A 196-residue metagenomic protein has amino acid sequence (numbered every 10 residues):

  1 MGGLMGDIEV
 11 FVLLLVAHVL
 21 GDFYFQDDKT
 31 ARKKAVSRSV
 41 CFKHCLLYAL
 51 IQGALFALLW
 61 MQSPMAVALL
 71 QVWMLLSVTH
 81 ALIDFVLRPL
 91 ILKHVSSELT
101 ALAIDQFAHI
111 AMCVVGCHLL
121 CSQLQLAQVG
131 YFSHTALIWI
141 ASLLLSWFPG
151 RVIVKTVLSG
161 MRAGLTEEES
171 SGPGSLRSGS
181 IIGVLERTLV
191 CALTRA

Functional and structural regions predicted by a protein language model:
M1-V12, G53-Q71, C117-I138, R195: Helix-coil boundary and interhelical linker segments in multi-pass alpha-helical membrane proteins
G2-L4, E9-A31, F42: Hydrophobic, proline/glycine-rich low-complexity stretches
G6, A17, I51-L59, A68-V72 (+4 more regions): Replace "Mg2+/Mn2+-dependent" with "divalent metal-dependent
L13, A17-H18, L75-L76, H80 (+3 more regions): Alpha-helical transmembrane segments in multi-pass membrane proteins
L15, A49, G53-A57, V114-V115 (+1 more regions): Alpha-helical transmembrane segments of multipass membrane proteins
F23-L46, F85-C113, C117, Q125-G130 (+1 more regions): Interhelical loop and helix-boundary elements at the membrane-water interface of polytopic inner-membrane proteins
Q26-A81, F85-V86: Glycine/small-residue-rich interface belts in oligomeric ring/scaffold proteins and their assembly partners
M74-V78, E186-V190, A196: Hydrophobic alpha-helical membrane segments
